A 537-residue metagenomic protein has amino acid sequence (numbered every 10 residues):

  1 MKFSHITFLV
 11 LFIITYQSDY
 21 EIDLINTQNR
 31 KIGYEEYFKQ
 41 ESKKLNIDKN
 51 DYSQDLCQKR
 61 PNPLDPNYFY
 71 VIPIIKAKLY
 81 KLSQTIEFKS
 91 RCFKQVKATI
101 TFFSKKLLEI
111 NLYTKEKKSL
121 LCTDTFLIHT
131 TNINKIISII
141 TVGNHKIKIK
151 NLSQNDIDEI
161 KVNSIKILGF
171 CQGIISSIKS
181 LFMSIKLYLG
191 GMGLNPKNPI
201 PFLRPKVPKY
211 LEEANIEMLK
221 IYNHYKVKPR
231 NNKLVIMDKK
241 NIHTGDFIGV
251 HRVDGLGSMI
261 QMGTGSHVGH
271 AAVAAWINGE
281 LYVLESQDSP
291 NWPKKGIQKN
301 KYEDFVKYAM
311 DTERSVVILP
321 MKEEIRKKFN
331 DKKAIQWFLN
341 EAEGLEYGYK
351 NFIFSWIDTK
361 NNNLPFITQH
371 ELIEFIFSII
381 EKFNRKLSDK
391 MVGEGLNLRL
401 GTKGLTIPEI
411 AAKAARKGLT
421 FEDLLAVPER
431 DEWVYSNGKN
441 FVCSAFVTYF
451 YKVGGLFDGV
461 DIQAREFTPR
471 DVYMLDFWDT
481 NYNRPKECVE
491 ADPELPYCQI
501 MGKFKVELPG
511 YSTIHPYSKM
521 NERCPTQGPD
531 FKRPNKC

Functional and structural regions predicted by a protein language model:
M1-F3, K536-C537: A positional/structural detector of protein chain ends, strongest at the extreme C-terminus and weakly at the extreme
F3-Q17: Cleavable N-terminal signal peptides of Sec/SRP-targeted secreted and luminal proteins
Q17-C537: Cysteine-nucleophile amide-bond enzymes
